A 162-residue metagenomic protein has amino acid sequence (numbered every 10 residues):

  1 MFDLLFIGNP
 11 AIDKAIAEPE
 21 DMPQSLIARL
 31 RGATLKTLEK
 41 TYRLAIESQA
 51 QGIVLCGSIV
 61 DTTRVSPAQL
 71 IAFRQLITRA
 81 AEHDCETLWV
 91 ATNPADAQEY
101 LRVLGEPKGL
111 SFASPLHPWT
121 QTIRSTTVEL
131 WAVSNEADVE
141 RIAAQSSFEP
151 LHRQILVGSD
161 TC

Functional and structural regions predicted by a protein language model:
M1-L70: N-terminal active-site segment of His-dependent metallophosphoesterases
G52, T63-C162: His/Asp/Glu-rich metal-coordinating catalytic cores of metallo-dependent phosphodiesterases/hydrolases acting on
